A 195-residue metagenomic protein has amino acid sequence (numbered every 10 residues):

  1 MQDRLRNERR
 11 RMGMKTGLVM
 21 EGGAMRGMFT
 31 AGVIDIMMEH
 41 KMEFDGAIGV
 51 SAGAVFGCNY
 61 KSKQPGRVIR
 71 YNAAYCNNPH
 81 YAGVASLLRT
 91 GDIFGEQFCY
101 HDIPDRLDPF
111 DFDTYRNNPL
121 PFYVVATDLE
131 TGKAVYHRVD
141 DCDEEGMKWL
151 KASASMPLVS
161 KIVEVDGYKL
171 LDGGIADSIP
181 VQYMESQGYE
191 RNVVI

Functional and structural regions predicted by a protein language model:
Q2-V50, C58-I195: Patatin-like phospholipase
